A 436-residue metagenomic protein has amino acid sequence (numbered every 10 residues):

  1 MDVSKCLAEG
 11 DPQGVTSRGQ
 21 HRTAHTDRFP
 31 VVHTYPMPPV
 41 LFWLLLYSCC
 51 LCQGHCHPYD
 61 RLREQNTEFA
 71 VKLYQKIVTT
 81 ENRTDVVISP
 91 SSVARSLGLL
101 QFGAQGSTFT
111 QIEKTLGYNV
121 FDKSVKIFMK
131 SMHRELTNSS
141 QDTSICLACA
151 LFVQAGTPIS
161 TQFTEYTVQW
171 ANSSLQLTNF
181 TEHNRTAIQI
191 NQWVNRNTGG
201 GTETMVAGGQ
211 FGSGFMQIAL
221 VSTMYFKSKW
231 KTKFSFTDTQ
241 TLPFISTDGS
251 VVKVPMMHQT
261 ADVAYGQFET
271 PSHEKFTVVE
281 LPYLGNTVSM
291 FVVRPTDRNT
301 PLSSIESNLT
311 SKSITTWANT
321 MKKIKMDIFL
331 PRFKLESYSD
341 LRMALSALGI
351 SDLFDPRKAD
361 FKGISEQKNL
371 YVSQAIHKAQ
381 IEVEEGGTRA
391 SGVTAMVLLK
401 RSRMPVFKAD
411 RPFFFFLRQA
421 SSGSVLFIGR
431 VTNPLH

Functional and structural regions predicted by a protein language model:
M1-P36, M396, R403, T432-N433: Intrinsically disordered, low-complexity basic segments at termini and long loops, enriched in Pro/Gly and/or Arg/Ser
D2, C6, V32-N184, Q192 (+2 more regions): Detector for small/aliphatic-rich hydrophobic stretches
L7-A8, P12, T23, K76-T79 (+2 more regions): Short, solvent-exposed secondary-structure boundary motifs
R83, D122-S304, T316-S402: Non-catalytic, conformational "gating/processing" segments within enzyme and secreted inhibitor domains
I88-Q105, G214-W230, S424: Hydrophobic/aromatic-rich, well-ordered segments within soluble, folded domains that form packed cores
R95-G98, M290-V292, F416, F427: Structural recognition of the beta-strand scaffold that forms the well-ordered cores of secreted hydrolase catalytic
E385-H436: C-terminal soluble interaction/assembly domains
